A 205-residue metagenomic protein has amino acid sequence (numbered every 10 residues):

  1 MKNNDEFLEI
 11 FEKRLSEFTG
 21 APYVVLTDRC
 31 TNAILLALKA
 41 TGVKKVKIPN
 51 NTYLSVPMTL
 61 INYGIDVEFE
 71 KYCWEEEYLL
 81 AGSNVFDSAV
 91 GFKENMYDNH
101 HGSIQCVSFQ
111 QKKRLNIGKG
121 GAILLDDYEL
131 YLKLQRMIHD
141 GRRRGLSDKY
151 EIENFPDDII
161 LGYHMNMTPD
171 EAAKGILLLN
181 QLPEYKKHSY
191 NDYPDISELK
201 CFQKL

Functional and structural regions predicted by a protein language model:
M1-F11, C73, L177: A structural motif shared across PLP-dependent enzymes of the aminotransferase-like
E9-K13, E17, E129-L132, R136: Replace "anionic and nucleotidyl ligands
R14-A37, K47-T52: Short loop-beta-helix segment that forms the pyridoxal 5′-phosphate
G20-A21, V43, D127: Short, well-ordered coil loops that connect the C-terminus of an alpha-helix to the N-terminus of a beta-strand
A33, V56, L130: Short phosphate-engaging motifs
L36-Y97: PLP-dependent aminotransferase-like
E94, H101-L205: Active-site region of PLP-dependent enzymes
